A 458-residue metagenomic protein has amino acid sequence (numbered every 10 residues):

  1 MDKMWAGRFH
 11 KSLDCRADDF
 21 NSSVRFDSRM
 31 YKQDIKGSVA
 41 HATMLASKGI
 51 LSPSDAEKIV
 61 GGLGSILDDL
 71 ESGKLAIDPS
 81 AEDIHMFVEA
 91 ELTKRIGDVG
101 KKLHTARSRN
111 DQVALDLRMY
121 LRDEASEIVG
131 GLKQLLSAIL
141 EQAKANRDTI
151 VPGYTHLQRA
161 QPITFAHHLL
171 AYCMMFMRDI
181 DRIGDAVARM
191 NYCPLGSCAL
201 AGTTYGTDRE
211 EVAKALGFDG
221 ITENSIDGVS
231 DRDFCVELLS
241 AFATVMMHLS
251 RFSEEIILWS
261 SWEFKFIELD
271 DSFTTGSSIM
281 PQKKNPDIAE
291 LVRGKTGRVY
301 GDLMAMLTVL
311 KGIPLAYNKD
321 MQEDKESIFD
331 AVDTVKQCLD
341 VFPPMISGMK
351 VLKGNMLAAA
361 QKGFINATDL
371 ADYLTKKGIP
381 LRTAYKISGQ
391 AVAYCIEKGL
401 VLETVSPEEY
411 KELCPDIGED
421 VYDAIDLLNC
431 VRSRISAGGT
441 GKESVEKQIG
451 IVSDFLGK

Functional and structural regions predicted by a protein language model:
M1-G202, T207-A213, T275-G276, D287 (+4 more regions): A helix-coil-helix interface module used to build multimeric assemblies and to scaffold catalytic/cofactor sites
M1-G37, D98-V99, M280-K458: Glycine-rich cofactor/substrate-binding loops
S38, H85, E89, C235-L238 (+2 more regions): Short runs of predominantly hydrophobic/aromatic residues within well-ordered alpha helices that form helix-helix
A40-T43, M119, D123, V236-S240 (+1 more regions): Positions in alpha-helical segments
H41, G62, I66-D69, E91 (+18 more regions): Generic, well-ordered alpha-helical scaffold segments in large soluble proteins
I50-L51, F218, I379, L400: Helix N-cap/coil-helix junction residues
K58-I59, I226, I387, E408: Residue-level "edge-of-site" marker
A125, V129, K144, P152 (+4 more regions): Charged, flexible cofactor/metal-binding loops and thiol motifs
